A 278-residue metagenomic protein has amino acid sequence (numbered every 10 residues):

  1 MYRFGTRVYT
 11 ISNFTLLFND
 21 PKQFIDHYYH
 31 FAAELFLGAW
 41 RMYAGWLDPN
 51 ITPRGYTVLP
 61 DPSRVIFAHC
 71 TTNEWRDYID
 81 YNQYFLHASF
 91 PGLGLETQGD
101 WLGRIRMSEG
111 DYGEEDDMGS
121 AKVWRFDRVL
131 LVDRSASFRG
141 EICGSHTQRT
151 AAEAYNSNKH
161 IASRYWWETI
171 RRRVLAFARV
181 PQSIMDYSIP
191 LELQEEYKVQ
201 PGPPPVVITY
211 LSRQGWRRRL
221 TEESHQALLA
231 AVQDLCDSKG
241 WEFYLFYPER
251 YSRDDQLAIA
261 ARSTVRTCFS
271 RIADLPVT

Functional and structural regions predicted by a protein language model:
M1-V277: The feature primarily captures lumenal catalytic ectodomains of type II secretory-pathway glycosyltransferases
